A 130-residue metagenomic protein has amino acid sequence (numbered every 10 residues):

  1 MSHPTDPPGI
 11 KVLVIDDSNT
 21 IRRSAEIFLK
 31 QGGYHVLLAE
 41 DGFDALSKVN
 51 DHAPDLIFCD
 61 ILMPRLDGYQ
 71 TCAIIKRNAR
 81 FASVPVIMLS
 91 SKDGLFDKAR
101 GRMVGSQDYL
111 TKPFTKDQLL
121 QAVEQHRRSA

Functional and structural regions predicted by a protein language model:
R23-Q31: Charged docking surfaces used in two-component/phosphorelay signaling
G33-E40, K48: Short hydrophobic/Thr-rich beta-strand motif most characteristic of the beta2 strand and flanking loop of CheY-like
H52-F58: Active-site beta3 strand of CheY-like receiver
M63: Receiver (REC) domain active-site loop signature in two-component systems and cognate sites in sensor histidine kinases
F114-E124: C-terminal output helix
